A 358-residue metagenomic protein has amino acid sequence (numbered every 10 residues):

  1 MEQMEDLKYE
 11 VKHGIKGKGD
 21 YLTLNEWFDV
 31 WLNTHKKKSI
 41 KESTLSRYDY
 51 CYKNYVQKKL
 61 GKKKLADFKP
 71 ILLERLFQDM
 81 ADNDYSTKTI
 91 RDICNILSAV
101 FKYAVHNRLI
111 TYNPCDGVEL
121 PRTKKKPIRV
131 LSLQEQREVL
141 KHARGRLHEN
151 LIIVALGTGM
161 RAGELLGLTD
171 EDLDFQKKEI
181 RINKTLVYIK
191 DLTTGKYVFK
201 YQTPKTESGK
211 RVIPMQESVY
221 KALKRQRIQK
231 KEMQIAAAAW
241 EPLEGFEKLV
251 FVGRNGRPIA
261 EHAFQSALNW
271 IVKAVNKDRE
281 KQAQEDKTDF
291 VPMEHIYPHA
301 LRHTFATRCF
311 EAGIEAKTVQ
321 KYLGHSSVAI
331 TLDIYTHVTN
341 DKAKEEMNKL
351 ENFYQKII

Functional and structural regions predicted by a protein language model:
M1-D67, I71, Q226-F246: N-terminal DNA-binding module of tyrosine recombinases/phage integrases
N54-Y55, K63-Q78, D82-G117, R161-G163: N-terminal DNA-binding recognition helix of tyrosine site-specific recombinases/integrases
N83, K141-R146, T158, I213 (+4 more regions): Short, basic (Lys/Arg/His-rich) helix/loop patches that form interaction surfaces in the mid-to-C-terminal regions
T87, R91-I93, H106, I110-Y112 (+5 more regions): Basic, Lys/Arg- and aromatic-enriched nucleic-acid-binding interface segment
A104-P114, F175-K177, K184-L192, L223-A239 (+2 more regions): Proline-centered turn/helix-capping motifs that create local helix->coil transitions or kinks
R122, L186-Y188, T304, L323-N348: Catalytic-site neighborhood detector that most strongly recognizes the C-terminal catalytic loop/helix of tyrosine
R137-R144, D191-F199, A312, D333 (+1 more regions): DNA/chromatin major-groove-contacting recognition/catalytic segments
K177, K184, Y188-L192, K196-K210 (+4 more regions): C-terminal secondary-structure termini that scaffold catalytic or DNA-interacting sites
